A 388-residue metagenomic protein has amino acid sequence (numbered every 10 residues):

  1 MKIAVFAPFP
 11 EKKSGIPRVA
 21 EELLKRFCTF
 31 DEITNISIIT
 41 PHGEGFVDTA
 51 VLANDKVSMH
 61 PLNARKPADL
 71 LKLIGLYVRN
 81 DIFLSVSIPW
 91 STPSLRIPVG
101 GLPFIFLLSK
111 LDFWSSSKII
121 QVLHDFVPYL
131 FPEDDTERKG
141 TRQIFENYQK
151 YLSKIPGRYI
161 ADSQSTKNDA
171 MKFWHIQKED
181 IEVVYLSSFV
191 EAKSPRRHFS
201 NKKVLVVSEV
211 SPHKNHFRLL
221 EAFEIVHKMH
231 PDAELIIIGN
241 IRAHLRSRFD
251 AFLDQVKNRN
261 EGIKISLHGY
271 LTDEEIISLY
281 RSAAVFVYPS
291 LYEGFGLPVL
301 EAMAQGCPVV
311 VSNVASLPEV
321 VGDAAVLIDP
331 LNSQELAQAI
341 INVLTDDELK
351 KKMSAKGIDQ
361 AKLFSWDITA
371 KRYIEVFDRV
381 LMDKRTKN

Functional and structural regions predicted by a protein language model:
M1-N388: Carbohydrate transferase catalytic cores enriched for Leloir-type hexosyltransferases
